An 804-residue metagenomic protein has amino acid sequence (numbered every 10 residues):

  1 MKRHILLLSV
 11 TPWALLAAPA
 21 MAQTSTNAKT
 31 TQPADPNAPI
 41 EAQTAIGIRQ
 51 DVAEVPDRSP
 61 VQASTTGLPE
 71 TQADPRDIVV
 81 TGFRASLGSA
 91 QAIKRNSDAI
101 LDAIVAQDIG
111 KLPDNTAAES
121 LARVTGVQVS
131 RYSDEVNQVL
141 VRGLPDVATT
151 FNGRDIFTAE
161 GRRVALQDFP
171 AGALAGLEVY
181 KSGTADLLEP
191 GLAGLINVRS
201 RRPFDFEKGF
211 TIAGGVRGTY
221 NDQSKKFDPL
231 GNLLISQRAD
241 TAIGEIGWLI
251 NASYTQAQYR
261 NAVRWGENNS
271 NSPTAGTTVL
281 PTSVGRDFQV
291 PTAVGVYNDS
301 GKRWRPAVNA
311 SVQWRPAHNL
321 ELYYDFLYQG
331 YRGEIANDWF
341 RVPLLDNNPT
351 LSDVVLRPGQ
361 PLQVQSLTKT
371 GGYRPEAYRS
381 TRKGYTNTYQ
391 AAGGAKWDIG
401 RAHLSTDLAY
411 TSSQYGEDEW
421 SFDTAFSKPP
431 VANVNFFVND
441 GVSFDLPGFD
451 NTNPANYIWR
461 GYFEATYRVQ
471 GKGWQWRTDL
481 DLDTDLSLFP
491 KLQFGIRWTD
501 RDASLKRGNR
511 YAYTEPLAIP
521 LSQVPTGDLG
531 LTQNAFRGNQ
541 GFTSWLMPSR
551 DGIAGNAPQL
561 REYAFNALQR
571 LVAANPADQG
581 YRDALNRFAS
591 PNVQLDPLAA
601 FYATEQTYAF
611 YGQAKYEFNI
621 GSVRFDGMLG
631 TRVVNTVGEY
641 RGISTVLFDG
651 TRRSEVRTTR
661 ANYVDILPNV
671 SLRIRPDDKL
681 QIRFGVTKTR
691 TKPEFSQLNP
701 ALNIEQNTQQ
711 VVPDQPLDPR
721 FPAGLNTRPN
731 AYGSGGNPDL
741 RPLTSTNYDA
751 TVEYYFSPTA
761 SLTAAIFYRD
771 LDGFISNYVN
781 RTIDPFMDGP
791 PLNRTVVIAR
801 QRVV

Functional and structural regions predicted by a protein language model:
A28, I40, I48-T65, D74-L112 (+2 more regions): N-terminal periplasmic "start-of-domain" segments of outer-membrane beta-barrel proteins
A118-D155, S696: Extracytoplasmic beta-strand/coil segments of soluble accessory domains associated with Gram-negative outer-membrane
R123, F169-G215, N261: A beta-strand signature from Gram-negative outer-membrane beta-barrel systems, especially the internal plug domain
R154-S182, L233: Short acidic/polar hinge/loop motifs at secondary-structure boundaries that mediate gating or recognition
S200, G218-D222, Y254-Q258, Y328-R332 (+11 more regions): Transmembrane beta-strands of outer-membrane beta-barrel pores
S224-P349, V354-S366, E376, K383-G400 (+1 more regions): Transmembrane beta-barrel wall of Gram-negative outer-membrane proteins
T277-P291, D353-Y373, N433-R460, L517-A599 (+2 more regions): Flexible glycine-rich, low-complexity coil/linker segments exposed to the extracellular/periplasmic environment
F601-T604, G735-R741, P758-V804: Outer membrane beta-barrel strand-and-loop segments of large Gram-negative receptors, especially TonB-dependent
